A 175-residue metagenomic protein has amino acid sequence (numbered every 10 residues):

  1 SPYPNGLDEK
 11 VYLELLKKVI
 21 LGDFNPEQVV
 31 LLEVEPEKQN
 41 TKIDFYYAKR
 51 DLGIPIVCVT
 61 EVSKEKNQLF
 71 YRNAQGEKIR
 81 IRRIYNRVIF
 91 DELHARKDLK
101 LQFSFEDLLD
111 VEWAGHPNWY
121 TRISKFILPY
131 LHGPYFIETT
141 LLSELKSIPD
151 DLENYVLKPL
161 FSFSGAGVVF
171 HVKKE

Functional and structural regions predicted by a protein language model:
P2-E175: Domain-scale recognition of functional cores that engage charged ligands
